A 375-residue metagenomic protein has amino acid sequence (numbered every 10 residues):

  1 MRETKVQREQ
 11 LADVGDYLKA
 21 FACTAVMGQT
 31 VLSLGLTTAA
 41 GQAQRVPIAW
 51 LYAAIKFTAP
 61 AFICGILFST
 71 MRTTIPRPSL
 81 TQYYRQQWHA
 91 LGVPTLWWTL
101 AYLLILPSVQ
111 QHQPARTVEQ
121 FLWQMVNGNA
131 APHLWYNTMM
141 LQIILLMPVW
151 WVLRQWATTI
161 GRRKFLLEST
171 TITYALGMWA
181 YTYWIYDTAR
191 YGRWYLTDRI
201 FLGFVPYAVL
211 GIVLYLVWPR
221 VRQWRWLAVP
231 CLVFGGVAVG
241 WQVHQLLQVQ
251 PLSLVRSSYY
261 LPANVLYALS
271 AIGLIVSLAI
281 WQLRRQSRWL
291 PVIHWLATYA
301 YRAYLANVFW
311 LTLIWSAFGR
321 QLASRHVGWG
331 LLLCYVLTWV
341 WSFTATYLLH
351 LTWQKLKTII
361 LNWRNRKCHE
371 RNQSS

Functional and structural regions predicted by a protein language model:
R2-E3, I280-A297, V308-S375: C-terminal "closing" transmembrane helix and its immediate cytosolic amphipathic cap in multi-pass membrane proteins
R8-A12, T74-R85, V152-F165, L216-A228 (+1 more regions): Membrane-interface helix-boundary motifs at transmembrane edges
D13-T73, L91-T99: Functionally critical transmembrane alpha-helices in membrane proteins and complexes, commonly lining
L34-A40, S108, H112, A180-Y191 (+2 more regions): Juxtamembrane "helix-exit" motif on the non-cytosolic side of transmembrane helices
I48-A59, M125-M139, W184-Y207, V243-G273: Interfacial loop-to-helix transition and helix-capping segments at the boundaries of transmembrane helices
Y52-A61, R72-L106, P114-P132, I143 (+2 more regions): Transmembrane alpha-helical segments and their boundary/interface "anchor" motifs in multi-pass integral membrane
Y102-Q111, A115-Y186, D198-G203, A208: Hydrophobic alpha-helical segments with transmembrane-like composition
P219-Y299, F309: Alpha-helical transmembrane segments and terminal signal-anchor/GPI-anchor hydrophobic tails, characterized by long
